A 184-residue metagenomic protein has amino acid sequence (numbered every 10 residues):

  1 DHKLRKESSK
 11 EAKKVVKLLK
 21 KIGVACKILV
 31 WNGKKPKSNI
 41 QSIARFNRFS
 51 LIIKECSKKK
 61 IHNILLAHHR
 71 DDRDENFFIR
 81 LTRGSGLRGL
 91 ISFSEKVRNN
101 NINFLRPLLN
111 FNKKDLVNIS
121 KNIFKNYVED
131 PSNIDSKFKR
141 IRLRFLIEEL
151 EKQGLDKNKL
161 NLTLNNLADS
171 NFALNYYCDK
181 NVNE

Functional and structural regions predicted by a protein language model:
H2-L146: Core alpha/beta nucleotide-donor-binding catalytic domains of modification enzymes
K137-E184: ATP/NTP-dependent adenylation/nucleotidyl-transfer catalytic domains that generate, transfer, or process NMP-activated
